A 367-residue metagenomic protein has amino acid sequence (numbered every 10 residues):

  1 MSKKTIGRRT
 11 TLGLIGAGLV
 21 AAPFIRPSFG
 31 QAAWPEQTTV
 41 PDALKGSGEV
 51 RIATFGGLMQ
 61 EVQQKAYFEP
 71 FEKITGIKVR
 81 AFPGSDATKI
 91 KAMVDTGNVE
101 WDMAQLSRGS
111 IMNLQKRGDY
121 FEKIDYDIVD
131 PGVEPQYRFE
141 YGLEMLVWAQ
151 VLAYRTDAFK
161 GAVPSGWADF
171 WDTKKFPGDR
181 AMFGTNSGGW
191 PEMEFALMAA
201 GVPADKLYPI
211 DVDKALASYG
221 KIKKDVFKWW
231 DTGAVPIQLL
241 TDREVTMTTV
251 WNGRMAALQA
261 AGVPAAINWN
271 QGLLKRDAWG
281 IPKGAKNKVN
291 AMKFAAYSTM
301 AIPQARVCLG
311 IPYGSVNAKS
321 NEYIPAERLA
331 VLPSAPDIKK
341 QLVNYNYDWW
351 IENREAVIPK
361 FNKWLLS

Functional and structural regions predicted by a protein language model:
M1-L19: N-terminal secretory signal peptides and thylakoid transit peptides that target proteins across membranes
A32-L114: Early extracytoplasmic/lumenal segment of secretory-pathway proteins
A53-Q64, V99-W101, Q105-L239: Extracytoplasmic ligand-binding site segments that recognize negatively charged/polar headgroups
I90, Q115, L239-T241, I281: Hydrophobic residues within well-ordered alpha-helices
S110-N113, T241, T246-P264: A ligand-binding cleft/hinge motif common to bilobed small-molecule-binding domains
P131, W148, D213-I222, Q259-A285: Periplasmic-binding protein-like
P282-Y345: Mature extracytoplasmic/periplasmic domains
K339-S367: Conserved C-terminal helix/tail region of periplasmic/extracytoplasmic solute-binding proteins
